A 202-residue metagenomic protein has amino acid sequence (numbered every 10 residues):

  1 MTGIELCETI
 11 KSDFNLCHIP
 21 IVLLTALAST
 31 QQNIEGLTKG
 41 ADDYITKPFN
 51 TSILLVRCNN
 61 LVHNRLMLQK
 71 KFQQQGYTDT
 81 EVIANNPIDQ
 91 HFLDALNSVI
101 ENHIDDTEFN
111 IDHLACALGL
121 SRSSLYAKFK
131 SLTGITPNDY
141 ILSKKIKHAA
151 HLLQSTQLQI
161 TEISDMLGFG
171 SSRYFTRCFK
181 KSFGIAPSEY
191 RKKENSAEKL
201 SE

Functional and structural regions predicted by a protein language model:
E5, S12, C17, A28-D43: Alpha4 helix (beta4-alpha4-beta5 surface) of REC/receiver domains from two-component response regulators
I45-K47: A Lys-centered signature of the CheY-like receiver
F49-C58, V62: C-terminal output helix
N59-Q75: The C-terminal output helix
N97-F109, F129, T133, A150-Q159 (+2 more regions): Basic, amphipathic alpha-helical hairpins
I111-I141, S164-A186: Basic/polar phosphate-binding segments, predominantly the helix-turn-helix DNA-binding elements of transcriptional
S131-G170, K192-E202: Terminal helix-turn-helix DNA-binding modules in bacterial transcription factors
